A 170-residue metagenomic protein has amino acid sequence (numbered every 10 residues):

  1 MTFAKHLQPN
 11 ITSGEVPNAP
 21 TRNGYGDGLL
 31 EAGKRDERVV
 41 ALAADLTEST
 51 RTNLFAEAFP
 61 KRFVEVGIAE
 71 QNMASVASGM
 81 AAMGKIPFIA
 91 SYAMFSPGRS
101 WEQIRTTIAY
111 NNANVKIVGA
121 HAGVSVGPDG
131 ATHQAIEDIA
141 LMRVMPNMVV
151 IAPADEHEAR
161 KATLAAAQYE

Functional and structural regions predicted by a protein language model:
M1-E170: Thiamine diphosphate
